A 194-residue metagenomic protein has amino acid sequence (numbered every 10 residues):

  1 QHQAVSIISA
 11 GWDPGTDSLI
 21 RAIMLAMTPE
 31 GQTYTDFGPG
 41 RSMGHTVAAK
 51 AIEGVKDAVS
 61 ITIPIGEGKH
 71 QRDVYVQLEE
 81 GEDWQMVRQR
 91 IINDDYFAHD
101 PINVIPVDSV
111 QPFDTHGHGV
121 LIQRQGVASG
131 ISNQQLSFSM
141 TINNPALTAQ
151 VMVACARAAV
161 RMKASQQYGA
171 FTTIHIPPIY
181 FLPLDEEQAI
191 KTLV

Functional and structural regions predicted by a protein language model:
Q1-E53: Glycine-/Pro-rich loop/turn segments that contact NAD(P) or position catalytic residues in Rossmann-like domains
A4-I7, Q32, I105, Q135-I142 (+1 more regions): A near-ubiquitous, low-amplitude feature marking generic local secondary-structure context
L19-A22, K69-Q71, P112, T172-T173: Short secondary-structure transition/capping segments
I20-R21, Q32-P39, D83-W84, F97-D100 (+2 more regions): A broad, low-specificity signal for short, low-complexity segments enriched in glycine/proline and polar/charged
L25, V47, Y75, G117 (+1 more regions): Alpha-helix boundary/capping detector
Q32-S42, Q89, A164-P178: Short alpha-helical "patches" and their helix-cap loops
S42-A158: C-terminal substrate-binding/catalytic lobe of Rossmann-fold NAD(P)-dependent oxidoreductases
S139-V194: NAD(P)-dependent Rossmann-like dehydrogenase/reductase catalytic/cofactor-binding core
